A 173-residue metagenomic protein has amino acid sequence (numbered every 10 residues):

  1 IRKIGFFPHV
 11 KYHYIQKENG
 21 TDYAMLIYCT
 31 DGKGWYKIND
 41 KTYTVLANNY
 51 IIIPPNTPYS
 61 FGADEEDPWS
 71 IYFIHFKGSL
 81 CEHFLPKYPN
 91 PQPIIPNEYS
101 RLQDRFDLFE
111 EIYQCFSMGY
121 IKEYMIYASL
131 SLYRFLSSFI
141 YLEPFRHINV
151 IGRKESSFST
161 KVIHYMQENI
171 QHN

Functional and structural regions predicted by a protein language model:
I1-R2, E110: Eukaryotic low-complexity, intrinsically disordered regulatory segments enriched in serine, proline and acidic residues
R2-P91: N-terminal regulatory/effector-sensing and dimerization cores that precede helix-turn-helix DNA-binding domains
I74, S79, Y99-Q167: An amphipathic alpha-helical interaction segment
P89-Q92, V150-G152: Short glycine-enriched, charge-decorated loop/helix-capping segments at active-site entrances that position
Q92-E98: Short, charged recognition helix plus adjacent turn of helix-turn-helix-like nucleic-acid-binding domains
N169-N173: Short helix/strand-capping hinge loops at secondary-structure junctions that flank key functional elements
